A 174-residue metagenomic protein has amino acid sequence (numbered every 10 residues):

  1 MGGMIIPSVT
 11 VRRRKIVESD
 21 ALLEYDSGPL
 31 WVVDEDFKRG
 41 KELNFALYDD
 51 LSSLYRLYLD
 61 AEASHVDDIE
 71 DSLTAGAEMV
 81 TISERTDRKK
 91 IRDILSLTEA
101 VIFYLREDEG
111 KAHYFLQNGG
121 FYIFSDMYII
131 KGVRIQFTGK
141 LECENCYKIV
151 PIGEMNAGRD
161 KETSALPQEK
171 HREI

Functional and structural regions predicted by a protein language model:
M1-Y55, A63-I69, H113-G119, E169-E173: Conserved N-terminal beta1-alpha1 strand-loop-helix module at the mouth
G3-V9, L30-V32, L57-A61, V80-I82 (+4 more regions): Hydrophobic faces of well-ordered beta-strands that scaffold small-molecule active sites in alpha/beta enzyme cores
S8-V17, A77-G132: Conserved anion-binding
D26, Y55, L73-G76, T98: Glycine-centered loop/turn motif at secondary-structure junctions
F37-L51, V66-D67, E84-E99, Y128-G139: Active-site-adjacent beta->alpha loops and helix N-cap segments on the catalytic face of soluble alpha/beta enzymes
S64-G76, G110-F115, K140-K148, A157-R159: Catalytic cores of alpha/beta
I91-T98, C146-I174: C-terminal helical cap(s) of enzyme catalytic domains, especially alpha/beta-barrels
A112, I123, M127-E144, V150-P151 (+1 more regions): Intrinsically disordered, low-complexity Ser/Thr/Pro-rich tracts
